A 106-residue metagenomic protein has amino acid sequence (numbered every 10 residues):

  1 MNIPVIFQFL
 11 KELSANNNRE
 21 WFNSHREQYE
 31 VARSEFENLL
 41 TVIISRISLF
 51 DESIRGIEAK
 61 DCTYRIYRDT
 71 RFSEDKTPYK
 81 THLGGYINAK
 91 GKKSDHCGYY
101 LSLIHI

Functional and structural regions predicted by a protein language model:
M1-F7: Acidic, low-complexity proline/glycine-rich segments
V5, A15-F50: Contiguous, amphipathic alpha-helical segments that mediate oligomerization or scaffolding in large protein assemblies
F50-D95: Hydrophobic/aromatic-rich structural module bridging two neighboring secondary-structure elements via a short loop
G98: Structured soluble/peripheral alpha/beta segments that form catalytic or ligand/cofactor-binding pockets
I104-I106: Conserved small/polar residues in nucleotide/adenosyl-binding loops
